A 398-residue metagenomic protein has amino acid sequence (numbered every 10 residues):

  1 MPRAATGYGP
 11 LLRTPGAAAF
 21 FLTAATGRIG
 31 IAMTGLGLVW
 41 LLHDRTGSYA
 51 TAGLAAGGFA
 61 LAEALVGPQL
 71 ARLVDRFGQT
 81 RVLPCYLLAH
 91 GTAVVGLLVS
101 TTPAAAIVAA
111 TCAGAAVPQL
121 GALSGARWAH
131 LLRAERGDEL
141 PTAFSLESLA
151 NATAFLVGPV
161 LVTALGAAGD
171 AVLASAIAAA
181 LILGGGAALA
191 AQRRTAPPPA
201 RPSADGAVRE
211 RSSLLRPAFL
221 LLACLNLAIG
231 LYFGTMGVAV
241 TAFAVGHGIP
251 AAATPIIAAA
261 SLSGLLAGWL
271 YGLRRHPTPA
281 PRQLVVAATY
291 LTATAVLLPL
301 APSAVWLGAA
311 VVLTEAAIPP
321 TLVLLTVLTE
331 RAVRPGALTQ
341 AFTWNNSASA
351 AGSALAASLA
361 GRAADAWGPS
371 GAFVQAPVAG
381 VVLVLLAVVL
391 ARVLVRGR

Functional and structural regions predicted by a protein language model:
R3-A64, R209-A258: Helix-loop boundary and gating motifs at the non-cytosolic
A25, A104-L120, L227, W306-P320: Hydrophobic core of transmembrane alpha-helices in multi-pass small-molecule transporters, especially MFS/SLC-type
L65-Q79, G166, L266-A280, A364: Helix-to-loop junctions at the C-terminal end of transmembrane segments in multipass secondary transporters
L88-T102, Y290-P302: C-terminal ends and interior cores of transmembrane alpha-helices in multi-pass membrane transporters/permeases
T111-A152: Cytoplasmic helix-loop-helix junction between adjacent transmembrane helices in 12-TM secondary transporters
P118-A134, V240, P320-V333: Intracellular juxtamembrane helix-capping segments at the cytosolic ends of symmetry-related transmembrane helices
P281-L325: C-terminal transmembrane helical hairpin of 12-TM major facilitator-type secondary transporters
G336-P369: A late C-terminal transmembrane helix in Major Facilitator Superfamily
